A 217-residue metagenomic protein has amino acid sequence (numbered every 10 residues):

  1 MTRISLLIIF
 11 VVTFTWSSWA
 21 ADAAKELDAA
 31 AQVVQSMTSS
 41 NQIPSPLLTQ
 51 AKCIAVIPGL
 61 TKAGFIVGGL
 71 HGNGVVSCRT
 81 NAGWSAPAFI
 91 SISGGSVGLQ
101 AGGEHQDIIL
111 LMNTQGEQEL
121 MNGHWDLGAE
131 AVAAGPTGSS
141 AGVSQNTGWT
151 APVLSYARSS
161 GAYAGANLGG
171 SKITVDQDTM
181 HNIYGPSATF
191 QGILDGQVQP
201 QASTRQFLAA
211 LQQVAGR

Functional and structural regions predicted by a protein language model:
I4-F14: Sec-dependent N-terminal signal peptides
F14-A20: Sec/Tat signal peptide C-region and signal peptidase I cleavage site
A21-R217: Small-residue-enriched, tightly packed secondary-structure blocks
